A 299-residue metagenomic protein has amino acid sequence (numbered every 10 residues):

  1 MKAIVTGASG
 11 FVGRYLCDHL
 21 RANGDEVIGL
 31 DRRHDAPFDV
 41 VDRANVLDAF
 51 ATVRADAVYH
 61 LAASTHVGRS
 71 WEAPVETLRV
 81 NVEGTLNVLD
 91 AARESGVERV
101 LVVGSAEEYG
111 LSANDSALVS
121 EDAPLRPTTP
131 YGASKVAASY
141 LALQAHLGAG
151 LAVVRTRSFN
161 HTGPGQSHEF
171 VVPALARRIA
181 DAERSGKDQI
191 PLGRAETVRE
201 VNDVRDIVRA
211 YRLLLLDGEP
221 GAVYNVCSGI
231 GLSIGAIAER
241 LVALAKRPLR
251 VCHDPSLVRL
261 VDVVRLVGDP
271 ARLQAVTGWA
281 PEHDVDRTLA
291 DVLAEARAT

Functional and structural regions predicted by a protein language model:
A3-R21: N-terminal Rossmann NAD(P)H-binding glycine-rich loop of SDR-like oxidoreductase domains
F38-A57: Conserved Rossmann-fold cofactor-binding substructure of NAD(P)-dependent oxidoreductases
A62-T65, G104-S105: Conserved NAD(P)H cofactor-binding loop of Rossmann-fold oxidoreductase domains
E72-N87, E94, E98-R99, E107-R155 (+2 more regions): Catalytic helix-loop patch of NAD(P)-dependent Rossmann-fold dehydrogenases
S112-A117, L141-L213, G231, A238-L244: NAD(P)-dependent short-chain dehydrogenase/reductase
L175, A182, D217-V258: Mid/C-terminal beta-alpha module of Rossmann-like enzyme folds, strongest in SDR-family dehydrogenases/epimerases
N202, S233-I234, P255-R272: Active-site loop of classical SDR/Rossmann-like NAD(P)-dependent oxidoreductases, centered on the catalytic Tyr-X3-Lys
V285-T299: Amphipathic terminal alpha-helices
